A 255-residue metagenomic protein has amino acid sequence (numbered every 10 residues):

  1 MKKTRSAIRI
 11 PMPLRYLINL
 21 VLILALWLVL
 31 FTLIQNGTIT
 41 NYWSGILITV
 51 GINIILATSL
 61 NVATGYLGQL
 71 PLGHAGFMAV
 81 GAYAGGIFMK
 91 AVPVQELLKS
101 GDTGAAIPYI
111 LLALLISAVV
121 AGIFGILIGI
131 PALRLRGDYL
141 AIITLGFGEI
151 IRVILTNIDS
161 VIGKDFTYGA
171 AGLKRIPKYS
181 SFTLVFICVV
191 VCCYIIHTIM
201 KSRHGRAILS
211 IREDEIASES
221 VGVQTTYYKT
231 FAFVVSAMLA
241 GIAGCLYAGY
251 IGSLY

Functional and structural regions predicted by a protein language model:
M1-Y255: Transmembrane alpha-helices and adjacent helix-loop boundaries
